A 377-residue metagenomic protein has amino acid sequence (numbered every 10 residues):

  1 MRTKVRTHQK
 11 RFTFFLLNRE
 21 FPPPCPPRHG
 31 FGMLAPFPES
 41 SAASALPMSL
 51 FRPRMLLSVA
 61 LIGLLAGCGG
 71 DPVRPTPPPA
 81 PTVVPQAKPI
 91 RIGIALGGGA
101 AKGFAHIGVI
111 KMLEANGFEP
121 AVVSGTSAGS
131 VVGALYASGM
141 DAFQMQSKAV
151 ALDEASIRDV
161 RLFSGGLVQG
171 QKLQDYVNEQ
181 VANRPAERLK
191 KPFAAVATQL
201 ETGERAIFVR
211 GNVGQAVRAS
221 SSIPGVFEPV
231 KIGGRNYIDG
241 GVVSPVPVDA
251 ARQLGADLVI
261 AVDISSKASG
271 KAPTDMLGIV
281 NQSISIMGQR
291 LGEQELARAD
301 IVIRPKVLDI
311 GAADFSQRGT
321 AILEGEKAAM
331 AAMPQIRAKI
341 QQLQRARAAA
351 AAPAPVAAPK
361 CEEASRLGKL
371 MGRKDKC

Functional and structural regions predicted by a protein language model:
R2-F14: Extreme N-terminal basic, low-complexity initiation segments that serve as generic localization/processing leaders
E20, P26, F31, F37-L57: Bacterial N-terminal signal peptides that target proteins for export
L34, S49-F51, C68-V123, L135-C377: Patatin-like phospholipase
L56-A66: Bacterial N-terminal signal peptides
G125, G129: Gly/Ala-rich beta-loop-alpha elbow adjacent to hydrolase catalytic centers
